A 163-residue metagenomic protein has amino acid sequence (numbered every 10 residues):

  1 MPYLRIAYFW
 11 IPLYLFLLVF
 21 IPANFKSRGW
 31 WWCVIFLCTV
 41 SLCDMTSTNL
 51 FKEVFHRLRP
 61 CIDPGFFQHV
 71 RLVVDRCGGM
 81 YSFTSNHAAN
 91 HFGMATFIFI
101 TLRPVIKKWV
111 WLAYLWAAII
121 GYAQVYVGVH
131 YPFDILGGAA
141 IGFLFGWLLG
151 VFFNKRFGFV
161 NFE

Functional and structural regions predicted by a protein language model:
M1-L15, S47-M80: N-terminal transmembrane-helix/juxtamembrane module of multi-pass inner/ER membrane proteins
Y3, I11, W31, I35 (+2 more regions): Alpha-helical transmembrane segments of integral membrane proteins
P12-I21, L37-C38, L144-L148: Hydrophobic core of alpha-helical transmembrane segments in multi-pass integral membrane proteins
L13-N24, H91-I100: Hydrophobic, aromatic-rich transmembrane alpha-helices and their immediate juxtamembrane boundary segments
L17, L42, T46-F51, F145-F153: Alpha-helical membrane-inserting segments
L18-S47: Interfacial segments of alpha-helical transmembrane regions
N24-F25, G29, L50, V54-R59 (+3 more regions): Membrane-interfacial segments
R71-E163: Membrane-embedded catalytic cores of phosphoryl/pyrophosphoryl-handling enzymes
